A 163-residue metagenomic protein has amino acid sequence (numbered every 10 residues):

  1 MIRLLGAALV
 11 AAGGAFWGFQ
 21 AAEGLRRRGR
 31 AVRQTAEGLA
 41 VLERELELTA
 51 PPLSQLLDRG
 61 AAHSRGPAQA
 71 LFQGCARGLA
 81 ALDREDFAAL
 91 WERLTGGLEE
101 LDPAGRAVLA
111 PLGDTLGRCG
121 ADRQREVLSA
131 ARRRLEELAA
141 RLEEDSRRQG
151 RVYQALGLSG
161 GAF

Functional and structural regions predicted by a protein language model:
I2-G78: Juxtamembrane/interface alpha-helical elements of multi-pass membrane proteins
V10-G13, L158-A162: Hydrophobic alpha-helical transmembrane segments of multi-pass integral membrane proteins
R27, A31-R33, P111-G160: Membrane-interface, cytosolic juxtamembrane amphipathic helix immediately N-terminal to a transmembrane helix, enriched
A31, T35, R84, D102-R106: Generic alpha-helical segment signature
G38, L42, A68, C75 (+5 more regions): Amphipathic alpha-helices that form helix-helix packing interfaces
R65-P103: Interfacial alpha-helical end/capping and short helix-turn segments at domain and membrane boundaries
W91-D122: Short, non-transmembrane cytosolic segments of multipass membrane proteins
